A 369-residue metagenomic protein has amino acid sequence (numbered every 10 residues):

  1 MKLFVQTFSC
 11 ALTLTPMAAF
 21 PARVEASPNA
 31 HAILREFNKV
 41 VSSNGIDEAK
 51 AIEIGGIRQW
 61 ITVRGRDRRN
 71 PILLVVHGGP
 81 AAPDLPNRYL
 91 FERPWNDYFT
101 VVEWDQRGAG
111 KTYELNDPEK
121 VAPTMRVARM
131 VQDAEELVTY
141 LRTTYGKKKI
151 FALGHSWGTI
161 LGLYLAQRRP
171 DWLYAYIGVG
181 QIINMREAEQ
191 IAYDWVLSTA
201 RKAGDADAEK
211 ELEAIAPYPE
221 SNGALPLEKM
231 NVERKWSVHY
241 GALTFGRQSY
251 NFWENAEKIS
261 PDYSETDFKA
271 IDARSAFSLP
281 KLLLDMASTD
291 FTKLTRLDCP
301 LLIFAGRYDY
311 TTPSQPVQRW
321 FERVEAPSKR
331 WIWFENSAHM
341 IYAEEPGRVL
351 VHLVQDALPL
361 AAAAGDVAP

Functional and structural regions predicted by a protein language model:
N70-P71, G79-Y89, G110: Short substrate-entry loop that stabilizes the transition state in hydrolases
N96-E114: Conserved alpha/beta-hydrolase
R129-K149: Conserved acidic catalytic loop of the alpha/beta-hydrolase fold
K148-E187: Conserved hydrolase catalytic core segment
I191, L197-T292, C299: Alpha/beta-hydrolase
L297, I303-A305, D309: Short beta-strand/loop motif that positions the catalytic acidic residue of the alpha/beta-hydrolase fold
Y310-P316: Conserved alpha/beta-hydrolase "acid-adjacent" motif
R330-P369: Catalytic active-site module of serine/aspartate enzymes centered on a nucleophile-bearing elbow/loop
